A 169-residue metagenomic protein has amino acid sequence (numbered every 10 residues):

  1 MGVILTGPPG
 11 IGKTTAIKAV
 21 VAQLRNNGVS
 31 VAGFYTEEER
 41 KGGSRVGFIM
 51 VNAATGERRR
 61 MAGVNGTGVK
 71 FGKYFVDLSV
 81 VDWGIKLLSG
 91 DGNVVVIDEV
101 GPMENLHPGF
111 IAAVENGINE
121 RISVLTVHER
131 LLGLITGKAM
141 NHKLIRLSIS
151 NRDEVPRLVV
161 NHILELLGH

Functional and structural regions predicted by a protein language model:
G2: Walker A (P-loop) ATP-phosphate-binding motif of ABC ATPase nucleotide-binding domains
L5: Hydrophobic anchor at the beta1->P-loop junction of P-loop NTPases
P9: The conserved Walker
K13: Conserved lysine of the Walker
A16, V20: Hydrophobic positions on the alpha1 helix immediately C-terminal to the Walker A/P-loop
A22-F71: N-terminal phosphate/diphosphate-binding loop that engages ATP/GTP or pyrophosphate donors across diverse enzyme folds
T67-E115: Phosphate-binding/switch loop-helix module in NTP-utilizing enzymes
L87, V100-H169: Replace "adjacent to P-loop NTPase cores in ATP/GTP-dependent enzymes" with "adjacent to NTP-binding cores
